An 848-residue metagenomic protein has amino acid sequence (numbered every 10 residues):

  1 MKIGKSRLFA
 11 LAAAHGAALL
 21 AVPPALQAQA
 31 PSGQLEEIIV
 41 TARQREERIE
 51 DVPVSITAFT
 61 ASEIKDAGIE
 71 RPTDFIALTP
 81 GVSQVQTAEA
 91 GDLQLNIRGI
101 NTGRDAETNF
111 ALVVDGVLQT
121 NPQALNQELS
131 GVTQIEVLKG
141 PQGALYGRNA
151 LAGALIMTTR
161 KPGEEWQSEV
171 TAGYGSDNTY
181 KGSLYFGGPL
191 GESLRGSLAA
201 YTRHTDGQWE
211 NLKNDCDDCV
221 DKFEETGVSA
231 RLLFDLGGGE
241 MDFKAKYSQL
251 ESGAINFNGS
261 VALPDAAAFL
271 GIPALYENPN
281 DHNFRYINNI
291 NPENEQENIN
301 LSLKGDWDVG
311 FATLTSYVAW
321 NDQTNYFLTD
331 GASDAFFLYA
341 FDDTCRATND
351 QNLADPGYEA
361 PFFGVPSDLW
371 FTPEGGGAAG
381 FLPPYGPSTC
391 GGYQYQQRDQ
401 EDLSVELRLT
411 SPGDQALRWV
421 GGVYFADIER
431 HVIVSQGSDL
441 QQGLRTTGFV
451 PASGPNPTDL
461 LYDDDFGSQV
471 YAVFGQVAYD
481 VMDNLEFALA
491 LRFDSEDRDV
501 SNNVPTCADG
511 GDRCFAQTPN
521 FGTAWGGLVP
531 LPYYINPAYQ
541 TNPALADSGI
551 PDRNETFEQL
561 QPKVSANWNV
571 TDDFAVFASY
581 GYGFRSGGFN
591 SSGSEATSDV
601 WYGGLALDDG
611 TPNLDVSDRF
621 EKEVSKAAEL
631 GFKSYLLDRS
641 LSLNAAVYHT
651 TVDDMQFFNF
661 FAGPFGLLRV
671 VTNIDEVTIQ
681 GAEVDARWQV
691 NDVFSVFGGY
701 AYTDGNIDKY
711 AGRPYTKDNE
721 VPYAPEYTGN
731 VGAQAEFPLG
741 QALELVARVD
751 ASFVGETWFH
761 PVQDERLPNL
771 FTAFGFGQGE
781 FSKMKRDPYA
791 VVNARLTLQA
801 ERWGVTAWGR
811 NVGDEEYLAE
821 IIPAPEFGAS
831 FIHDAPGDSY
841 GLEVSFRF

Functional and structural regions predicted by a protein language model:
T41, T73, A77-V117: Extracytoplasmic beta-strand/coil segments of soluble accessory domains associated with Gram-negative outer-membrane
P72-F75, L95-R98, V113, V137 (+3 more regions): N-terminal periplasmic accessory domains that precede and gate Gram-negative outer-membrane beta-barrel machines
N109, D115-P141: Short acidic/polar hinge/loop motifs at secondary-structure boundaries that mediate gating or recognition
Q167-E169, Y174-T205, W209-A266, I299-L303 (+7 more regions): Transmembrane beta-barrel wall of Gram-negative outer-membrane proteins
W209-C219, I255-I287, A332-Y393, S435-D463 (+6 more regions): Solvent-exposed loop segments that connect transmembrane elements
S302-V309, T313-T329, A575-G581, R585 (+4 more regions): Membrane-embedded beta-barrel scaffold of Gram-negative outer-membrane proteins
D483-N484, S495, S640-V652, V670-V762 (+1 more regions): Gram-negative outer-membrane beta-barrel transporters
N691, S752-F771, T797-F848: C-terminal beta-signal and adjacent terminal beta-strands/loops of Gram-negative outer-membrane beta-barrel proteins
